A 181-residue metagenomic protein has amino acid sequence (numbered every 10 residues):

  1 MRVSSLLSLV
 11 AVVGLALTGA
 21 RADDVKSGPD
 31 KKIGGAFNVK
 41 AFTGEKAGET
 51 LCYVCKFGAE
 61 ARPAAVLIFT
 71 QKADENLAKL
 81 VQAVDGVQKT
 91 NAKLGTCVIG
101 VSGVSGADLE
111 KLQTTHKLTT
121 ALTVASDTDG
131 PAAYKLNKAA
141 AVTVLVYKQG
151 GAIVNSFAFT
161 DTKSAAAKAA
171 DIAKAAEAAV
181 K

Functional and structural regions predicted by a protein language model:
M1-V10: Bacterial N-terminal signal peptides that target proteins for export
V13-A22: Sec/Tat signal peptide C-region and signal peptidase I cleavage site
D23-V54: N-terminal "domain-start" segment that seeds a small globular fold
L51-L77, L94-I99: Short active-site neighborhood of thiol/selenol oxidoreductases, capturing the structured segment around
E60-V66, T90-T96, K117-T120, A141 (+1 more regions): Loop/turn elements at helix/coil->beta-strand transitions in domains of secreted/extracellular proteins
K72-Q88, G106: Typically the conserved alpha-helix immediately C-terminal to a functionally engaged Cys/Sec in thioredoxin-like
G103-A141: Thioredoxin-like thiol-disulfide oxidoreductase module
T128-K168: Thiol/disulfide oxidoreductase modules built on the thioredoxin-like
